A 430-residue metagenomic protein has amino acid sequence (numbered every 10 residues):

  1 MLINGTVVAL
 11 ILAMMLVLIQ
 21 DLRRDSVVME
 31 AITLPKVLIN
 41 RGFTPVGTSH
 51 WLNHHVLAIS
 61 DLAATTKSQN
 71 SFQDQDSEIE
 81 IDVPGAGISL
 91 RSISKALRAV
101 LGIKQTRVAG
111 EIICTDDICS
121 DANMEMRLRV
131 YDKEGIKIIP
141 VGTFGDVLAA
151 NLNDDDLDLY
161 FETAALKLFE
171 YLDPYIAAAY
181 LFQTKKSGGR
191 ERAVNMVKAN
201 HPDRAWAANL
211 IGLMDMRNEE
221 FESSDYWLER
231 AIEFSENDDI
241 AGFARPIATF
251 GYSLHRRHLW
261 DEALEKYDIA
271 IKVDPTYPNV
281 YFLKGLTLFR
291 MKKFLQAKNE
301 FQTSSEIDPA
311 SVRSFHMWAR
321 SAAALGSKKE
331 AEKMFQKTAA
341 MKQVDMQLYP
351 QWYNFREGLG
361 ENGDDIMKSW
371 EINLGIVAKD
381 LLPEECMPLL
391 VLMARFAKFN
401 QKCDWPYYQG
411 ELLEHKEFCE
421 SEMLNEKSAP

Functional and structural regions predicted by a protein language model:
M1-L22, D117-S120, Y131-M214, N218-Y226 (+1 more regions): C-terminal/domain-edge helix-coil "capping" segments
L22-D121, K133: Short beta-strand->alpha-helix linker/helix-N-cap micro-motif that forms a surface specificity/interaction loop
Y171, R204-A205, D238-R245, P278-N279 (+2 more regions): Helix-start (N-cap) detector for alpha-helical repeat units in TPR-like alpha-solenoids, especially tetratricopeptide
A179, L213, Y252, L286 (+3 more regions): Residue-level recognition of tetratricopeptide repeat
R190-A193, S224, A263, A297 (+2 more regions): Single-residue signature of alpha-solenoid repeat helices
